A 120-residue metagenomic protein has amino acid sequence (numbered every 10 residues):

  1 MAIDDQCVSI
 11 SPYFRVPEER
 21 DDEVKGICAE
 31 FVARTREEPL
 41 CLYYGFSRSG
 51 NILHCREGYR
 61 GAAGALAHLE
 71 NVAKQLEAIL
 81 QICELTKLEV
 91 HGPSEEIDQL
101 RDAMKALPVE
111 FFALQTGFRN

Functional and structural regions predicted by a protein language model:
M1-L53, R60-E70, Q81-N120: Short S/T/G/P-rich N-terminal loop/turn motif that feeds into the first structured element of a domain
A73-E77: A short, acidic, amphipathic alpha-helical segment used as a generic capping/interface helix at domain edges
